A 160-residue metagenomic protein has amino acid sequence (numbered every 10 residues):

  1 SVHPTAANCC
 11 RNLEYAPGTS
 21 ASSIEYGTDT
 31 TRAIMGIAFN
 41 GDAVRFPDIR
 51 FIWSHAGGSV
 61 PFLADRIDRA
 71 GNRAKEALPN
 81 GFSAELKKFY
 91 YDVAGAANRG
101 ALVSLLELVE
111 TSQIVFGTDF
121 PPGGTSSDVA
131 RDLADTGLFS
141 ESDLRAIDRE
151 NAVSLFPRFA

Functional and structural regions predicted by a protein language model:
S1-V115: Catalytic pocket-lining loop regions of alpha/beta-barrel enzymes, especially the amidohydrolase/enolase/GH5 lineages
N40-G41, I49, S59, Y90 (+2 more regions): Mid-to-C-terminal alpha-helical segments outside catalytic/metal-binding sites
